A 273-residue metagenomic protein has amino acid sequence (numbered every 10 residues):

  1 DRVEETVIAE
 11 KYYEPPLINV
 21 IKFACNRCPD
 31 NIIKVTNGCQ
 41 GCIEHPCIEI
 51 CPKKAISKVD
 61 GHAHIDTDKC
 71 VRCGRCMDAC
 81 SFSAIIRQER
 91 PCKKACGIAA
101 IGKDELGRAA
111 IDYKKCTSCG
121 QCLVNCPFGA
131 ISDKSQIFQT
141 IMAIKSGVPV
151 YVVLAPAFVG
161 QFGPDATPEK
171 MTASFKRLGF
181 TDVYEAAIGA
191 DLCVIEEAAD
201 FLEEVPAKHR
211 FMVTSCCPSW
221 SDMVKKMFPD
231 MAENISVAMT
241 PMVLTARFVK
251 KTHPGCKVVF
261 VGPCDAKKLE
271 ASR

Functional and structural regions predicted by a protein language model:
D1, D133-R273: Iron-sulfur-associated redox domains of electron-transfer enzymes in respiratory and anaerobic energy metabolism
D1-A79, S83-A95, A99: Ferredoxin-type iron-sulfur electron-transfer modules and their immediate structural context
A24, G129, A238: Glycine- and other small-residue-rich loops at beta-strand/loop junctions that grip anionic moieties
D30, P46, P52-K53, D60 (+10 more regions): Short coil/turn connectors at secondary-structure junctions
N31, V35, I43, C47 (+13 more regions): General structural feature for long, well-ordered alpha-helical segments within catalytic domains of soluble enzymes
G41, H45-I50, A79, N125 (+4 more regions): Transmembrane alpha-helical segments of multi-pass membrane transport proteins and ion-pumping complexes
A55, A100, K115-T117, P156-F158 (+1 more regions): Active-site-proximal loop/turn and secondary-structure-junction residues that shape catalytic pockets, frequently
D66-T67, R72, M77-F82, E89-V152 (+1 more regions): Conserved Radical SAM active-site core
